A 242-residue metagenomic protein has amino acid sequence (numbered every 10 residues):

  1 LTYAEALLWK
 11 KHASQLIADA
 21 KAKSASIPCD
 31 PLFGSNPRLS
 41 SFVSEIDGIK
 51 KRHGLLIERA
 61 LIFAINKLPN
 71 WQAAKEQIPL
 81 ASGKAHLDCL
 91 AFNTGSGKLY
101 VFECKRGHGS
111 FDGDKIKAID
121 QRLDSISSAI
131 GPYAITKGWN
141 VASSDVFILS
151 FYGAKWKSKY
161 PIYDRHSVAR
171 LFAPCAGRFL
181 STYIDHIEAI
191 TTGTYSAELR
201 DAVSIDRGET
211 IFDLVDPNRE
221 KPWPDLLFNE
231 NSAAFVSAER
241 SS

Functional and structural regions predicted by a protein language model:
L1, E5-L8, P161-S242: Non-catalytic C-terminal interaction segments of nucleic acid-processing enzymes
L1-K67: Interdomain/boundary linker segments immediately adjacent to catalytic/signaling cores
A13, L61-P69, L123-A134: Hydrophobic, Leu/Ile/Phe/Ala-enriched alpha-helical segments that form helix-helix packing faces
I46-K50, E76-I78, L87-C89, I130-T136: Short secondary-structure capping micro-motifs at structural edges
I62-K84, C89: A short acidic/basic microdomain associated with nuclease active sites
I65, C89-H108: Conserved catalytic cores of phosphodiester-cleaving nucleases, focusing on short active-site segments
K67-Q72, N93-K98, P132-N140: Secondary-structure boundary elements
R106-S167: Catalytic cores of nucleic-acid endonucleases
